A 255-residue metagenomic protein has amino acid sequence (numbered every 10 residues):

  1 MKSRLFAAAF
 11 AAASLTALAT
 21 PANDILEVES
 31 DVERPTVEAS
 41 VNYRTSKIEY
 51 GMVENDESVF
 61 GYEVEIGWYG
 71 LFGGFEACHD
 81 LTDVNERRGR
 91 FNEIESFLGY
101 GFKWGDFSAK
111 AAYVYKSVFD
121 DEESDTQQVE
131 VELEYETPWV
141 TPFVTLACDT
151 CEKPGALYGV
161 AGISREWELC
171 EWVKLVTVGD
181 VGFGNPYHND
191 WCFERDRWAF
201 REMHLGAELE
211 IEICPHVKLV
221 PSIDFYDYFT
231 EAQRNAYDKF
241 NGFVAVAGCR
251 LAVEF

Functional and structural regions predicted by a protein language model:
M1-T36, F255: Cleavable N-terminal export/targeting peptides
T20-D83, L98: Short glycine/proline- and aromatic-enriched beta-strand/turn motifs that initiate or cap beta-hairpins
N23-T36, G67-F72, R88, K103-S108 (+5 more regions): Short loop/turn motifs that connect adjacent beta-strands in outer-membrane beta-barrel proteins
E33-P35, D56-F60, R90-I94, F107 (+4 more regions): Residues that define the transmembrane beta-barrel architecture of outer-membrane proteins
A39-T45, I66, F75-H79, Y100 (+6 more regions): Transmembrane beta-barrel strands of outer-membrane/channel proteins
T45-G51, L81-N85, S108, S117-D121 (+5 more regions): Gram-negative outer-membrane beta-barrel proteins
G67-G70, L146-F255: Outer-membrane beta-barrel transmembrane domain signature
G73-W104, A111-S124, F229-A236: Surface-exposed loop and membrane-interface regions of Gram-negative outer-membrane beta-barrel proteins
